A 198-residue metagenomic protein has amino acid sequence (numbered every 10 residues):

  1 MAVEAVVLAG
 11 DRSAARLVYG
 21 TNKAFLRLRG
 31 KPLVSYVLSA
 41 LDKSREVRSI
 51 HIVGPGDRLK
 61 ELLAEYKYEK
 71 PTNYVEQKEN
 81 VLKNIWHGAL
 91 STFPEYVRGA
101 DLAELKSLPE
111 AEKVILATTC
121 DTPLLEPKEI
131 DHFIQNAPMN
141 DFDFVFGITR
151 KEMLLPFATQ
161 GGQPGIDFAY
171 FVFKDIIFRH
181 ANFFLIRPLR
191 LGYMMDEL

Functional and structural regions predicted by a protein language model:
M1-Y19: N-terminal nucleotide-binding beta1-loop-alpha1 segment
E4-V7, L33-K113: Conserved N-terminal catalytic core of the sugar/cofactor nucleotidyltransferase
G20, H87, K128-D131: Generic recognition of short, well-ordered alpha-helical segments
N22-L38: Short catalytic helix/loop segments, enriched in acidic residues and glycine and frequently bearing histidine
F25, Y74-V75, F144: Conserved beta-strand scaffold positions in the cores of enzyme catalytic domains, especially in NTP/NDP-utilizing
V114-T118: Short aromatic-hydrophobic micro-motifs that form the base-stacking/packing surface for donor nucleotide recognition
T119-P123: The conserved acidic donor/metal-binding loop of glycosyltransferases
E126-L198: Conserved core of the sugar-phosphate nucleotidyltransferase
